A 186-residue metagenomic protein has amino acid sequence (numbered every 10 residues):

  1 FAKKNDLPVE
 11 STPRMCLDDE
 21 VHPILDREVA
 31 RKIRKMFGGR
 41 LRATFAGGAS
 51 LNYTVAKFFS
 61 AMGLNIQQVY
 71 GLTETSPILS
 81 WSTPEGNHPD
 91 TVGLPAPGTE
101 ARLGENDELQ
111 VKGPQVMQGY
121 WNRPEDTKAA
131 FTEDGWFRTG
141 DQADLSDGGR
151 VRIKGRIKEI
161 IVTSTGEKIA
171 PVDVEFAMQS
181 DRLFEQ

Functional and structural regions predicted by a protein language model:
F1-N87, E100, F184-E185: Gly/Ser/Thr-rich phosphate-binding loop
M36-F37, G93-P95: Solvent-exposed alpha-helices and their adjacent loops that cap or buttress functional pockets in soluble metabolic
G48, G71, G93, D141 (+1 more regions): Active-site glycine-centered loops adjacent to acidic/histidine catalytic or metal-binding residues that shape
G48, M117, P171: Glycine-rich phosphate/pyrophosphate-binding beta-alpha loops
P95-T163: Conserved ATP-binding/catalytic segment of the ANL
G140-Q142, D181-Q186: C-terminal boundary motif of the adenylate-forming
